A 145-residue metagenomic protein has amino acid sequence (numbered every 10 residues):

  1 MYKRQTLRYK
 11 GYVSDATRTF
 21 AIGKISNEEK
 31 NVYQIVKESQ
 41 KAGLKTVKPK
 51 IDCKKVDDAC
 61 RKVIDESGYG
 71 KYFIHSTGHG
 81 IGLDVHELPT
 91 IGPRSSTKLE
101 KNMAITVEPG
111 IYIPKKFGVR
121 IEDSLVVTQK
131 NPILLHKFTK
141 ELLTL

Functional and structural regions predicted by a protein language model:
K3-L145: Active-site neighborhoods and metal-handling regions in enzymes and metal-associated proteins
